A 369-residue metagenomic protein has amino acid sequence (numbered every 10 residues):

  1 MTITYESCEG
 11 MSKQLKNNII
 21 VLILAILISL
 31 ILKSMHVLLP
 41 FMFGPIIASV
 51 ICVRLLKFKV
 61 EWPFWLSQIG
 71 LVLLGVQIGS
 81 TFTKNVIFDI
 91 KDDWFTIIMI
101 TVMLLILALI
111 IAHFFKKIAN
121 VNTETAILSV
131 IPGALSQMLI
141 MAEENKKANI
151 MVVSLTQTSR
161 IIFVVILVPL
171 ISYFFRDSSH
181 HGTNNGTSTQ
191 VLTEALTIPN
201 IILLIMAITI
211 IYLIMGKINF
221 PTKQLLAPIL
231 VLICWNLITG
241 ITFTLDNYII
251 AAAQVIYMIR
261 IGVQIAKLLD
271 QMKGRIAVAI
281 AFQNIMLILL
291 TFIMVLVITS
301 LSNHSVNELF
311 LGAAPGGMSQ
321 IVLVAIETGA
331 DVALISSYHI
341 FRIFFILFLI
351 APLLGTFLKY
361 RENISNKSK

Functional and structural regions predicted by a protein language model:
N17-L24, F82-H113, I201, A251-A252 (+1 more regions): Entry/N-cap segments of selected transmembrane alpha helices and their immediately preceding amphipathic helices
L22, I26, I31, D177-G240: Core mid-bundle transmembrane helix pairs that form the ion/substrate translocation pathway in diverse multi-pass
L32-I47, S67-G70, D93-L104, A126-V130 (+3 more regions): Structural signature of hydrophobic alpha-helical transmembrane segments
I46-L55, K59-I90, V231-I238, N247-K273: Hydrophobic transmembrane alpha-helices of secondary-active transporters and Na+-translocating membrane complexes
K84-D92, F175-A195, I238-N247, Q271 (+2 more regions): Membrane-interface helix termini and inter-helical loops of multi-pass transporters
I118-S159, V306-Y338: Alpha-helical membrane segments and immediately flanking helix-loop junctions that form or couple to the substrate/ion
G133-M138, S154-R176, L290, M318 (+1 more regions): Membrane-embedded alpha-helical segments of transport systems, primarily multispan ion/solute transporters
I211-T291, V295-I298: Transmembrane helical segments that form the transport core of multi-pass membrane transport proteins
